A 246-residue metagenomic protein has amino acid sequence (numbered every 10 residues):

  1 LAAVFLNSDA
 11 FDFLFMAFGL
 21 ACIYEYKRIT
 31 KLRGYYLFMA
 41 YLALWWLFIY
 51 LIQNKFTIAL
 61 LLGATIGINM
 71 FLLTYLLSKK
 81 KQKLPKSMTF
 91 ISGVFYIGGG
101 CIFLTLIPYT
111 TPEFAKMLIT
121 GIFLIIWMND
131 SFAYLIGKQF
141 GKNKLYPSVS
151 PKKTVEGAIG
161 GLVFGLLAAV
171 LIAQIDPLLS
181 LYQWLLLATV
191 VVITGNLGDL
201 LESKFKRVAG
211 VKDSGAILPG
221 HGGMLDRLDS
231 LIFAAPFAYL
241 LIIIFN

Functional and structural regions predicted by a protein language model:
L1-T154, A158-T189: Membrane-embedded alpha-helical bundles of polytopic integral membrane proteins
Y134-G137, K206, A234: Generic transmembrane alpha-helix signature in multi-pass membrane proteins, especially transporters/channels
G165-L166, R227, A234, I243: Hydrophobic transmembrane alpha-helices of multi-pass small-molecule transporters
V208-S230: Interfacial loop-to-transmembrane junctions
L240-N246: Juxtamembrane boundary at the C-terminal end of a transmembrane helix
